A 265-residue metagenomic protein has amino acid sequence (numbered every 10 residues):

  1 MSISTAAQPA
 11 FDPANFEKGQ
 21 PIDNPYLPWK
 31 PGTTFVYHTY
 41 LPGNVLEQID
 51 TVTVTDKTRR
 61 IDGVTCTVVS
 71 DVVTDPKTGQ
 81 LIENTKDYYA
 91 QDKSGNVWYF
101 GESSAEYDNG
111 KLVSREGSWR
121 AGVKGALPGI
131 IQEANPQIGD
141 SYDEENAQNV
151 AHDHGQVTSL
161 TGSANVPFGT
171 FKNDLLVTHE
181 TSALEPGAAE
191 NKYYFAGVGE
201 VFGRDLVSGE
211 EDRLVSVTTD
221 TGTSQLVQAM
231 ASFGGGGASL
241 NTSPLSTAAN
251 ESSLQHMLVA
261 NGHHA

Functional and structural regions predicted by a protein language model:
M1-T5, G222-A265: RTX-like calcium-binding, glycine/aspartate-rich low-complexity repeat tracts
S2, K18-Y88, G129-V198: Extended beta-strand-rich segments in extracellular/periplasmic secretory proteins, especially within noncatalytic
S2-K18, I22, G197-V198, D205-G237: Non-transmembrane domains of secretory- and envelope-associated proteins
T51-D56, Y99-F100, D153-L160, E200 (+1 more regions): A structural signal for short, hydrophobic beta-strand segments that form beta-sheets in beta-rich/all-beta domains
V73-D75, E102-N109, A183, V207-G209: Short, solvent-exposed aromatic-acidic interface loops
G79-Q80, D108-G122, A189-N191, E211-D220: A short, polar/proline- and glycine-enriched secondary-structure boundary/capping micro-motif
I82-G125: An acidic-aromatic
G95-V97, G197-F202: A short glycine-rich beta-turn/N-cap micro-motif
